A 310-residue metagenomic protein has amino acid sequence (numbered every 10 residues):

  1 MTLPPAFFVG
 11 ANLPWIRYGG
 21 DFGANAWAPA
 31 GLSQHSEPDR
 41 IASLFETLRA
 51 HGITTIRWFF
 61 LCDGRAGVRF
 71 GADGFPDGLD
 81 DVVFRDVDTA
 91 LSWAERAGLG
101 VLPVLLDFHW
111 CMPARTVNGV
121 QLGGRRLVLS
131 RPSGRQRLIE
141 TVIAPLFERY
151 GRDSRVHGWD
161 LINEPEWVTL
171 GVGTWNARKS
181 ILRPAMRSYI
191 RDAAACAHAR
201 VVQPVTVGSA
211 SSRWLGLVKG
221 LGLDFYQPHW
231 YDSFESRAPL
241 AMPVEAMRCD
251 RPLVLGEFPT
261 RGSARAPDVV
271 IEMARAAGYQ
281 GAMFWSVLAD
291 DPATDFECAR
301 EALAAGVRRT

Functional and structural regions predicted by a protein language model:
T2-L223, F258, G262-S263, A277 (+2 more regions): Active-site mouth of glycoside hydrolases
V9, R57, C249-T310: Substrate-binding cleft of secreted/luminal carbohydrate-active enzymes
L215-G220, A241-M247, V270-A276: Mature extracellular/periplasmic domains of secretome proteins
L223-D224, D250: Short, well-ordered alpha-helix to beta-strand connector turns
H229-F234, M283-W285: His/Asp/Glu-enriched short active-site or ligand-binding loop at hydrolase and phosphoryl-transfer sites
F234-M242: Substrate-binding surface in catalytic domains of secreted glycosidases
